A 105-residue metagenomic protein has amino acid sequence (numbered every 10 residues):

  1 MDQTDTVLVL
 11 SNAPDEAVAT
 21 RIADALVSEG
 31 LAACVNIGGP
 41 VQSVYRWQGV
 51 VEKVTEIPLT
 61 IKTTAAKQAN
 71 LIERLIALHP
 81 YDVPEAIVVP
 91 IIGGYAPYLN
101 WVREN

Functional and structural regions predicted by a protein language model:
M1-N105: Positively charged, small/polar-rich N-terminal and surface patches that mediate targeting and assembly and bind
